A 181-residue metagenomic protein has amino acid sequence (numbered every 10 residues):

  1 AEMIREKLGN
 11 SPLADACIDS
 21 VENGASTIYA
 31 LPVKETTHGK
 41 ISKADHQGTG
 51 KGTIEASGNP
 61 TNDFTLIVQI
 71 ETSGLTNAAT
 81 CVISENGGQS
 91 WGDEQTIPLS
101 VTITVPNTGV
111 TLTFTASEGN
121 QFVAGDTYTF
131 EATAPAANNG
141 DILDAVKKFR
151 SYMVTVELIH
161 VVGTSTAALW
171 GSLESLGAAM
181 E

Functional and structural regions predicted by a protein language model:
A1-E181: Surface-exposed assembly/interface segments
